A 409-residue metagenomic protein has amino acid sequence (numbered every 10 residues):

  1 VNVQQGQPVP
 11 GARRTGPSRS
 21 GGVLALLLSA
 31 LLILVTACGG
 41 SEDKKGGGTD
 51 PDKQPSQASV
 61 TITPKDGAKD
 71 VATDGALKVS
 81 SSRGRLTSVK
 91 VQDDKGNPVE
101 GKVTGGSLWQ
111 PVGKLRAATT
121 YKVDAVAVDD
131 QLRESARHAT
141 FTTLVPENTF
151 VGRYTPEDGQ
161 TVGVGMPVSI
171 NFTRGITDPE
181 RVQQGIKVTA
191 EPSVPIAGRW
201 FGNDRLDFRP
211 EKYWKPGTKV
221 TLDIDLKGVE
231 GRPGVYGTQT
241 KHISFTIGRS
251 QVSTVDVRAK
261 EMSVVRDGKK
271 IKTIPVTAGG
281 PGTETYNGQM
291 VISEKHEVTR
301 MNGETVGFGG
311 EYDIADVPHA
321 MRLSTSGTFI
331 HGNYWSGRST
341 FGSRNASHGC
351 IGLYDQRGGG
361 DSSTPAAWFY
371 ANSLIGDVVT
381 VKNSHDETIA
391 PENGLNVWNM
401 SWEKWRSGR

Functional and structural regions predicted by a protein language model:
N2-V35, G39-R249, V276: Acidic, low-complexity Ser/Thr/Gly/Pro-rich repeat segments typical of extracellular/periplasmic and surface-exposed
T61, K78-S80, K122, S169-N171 (+6 more regions): Soluble periplasmic/extracytoplasmic beta-strand elements of cell-envelope proteins
A127-D129, L226-G228, G268, V298 (+1 more regions): Short, charged beta-turn/beta-strand-edge "cap" motif at the junction between a beta-strand and an adjacent loop
T155, Q251-A259, N399-R409: Short peripheral tails and domain-boundary helices/loops at the edges of structured domains
V164, G303-R409: Exported/periplasmic cell-wall-interacting domains
G234-G342: Gly/Pro-biased beta-strand-loop elements
